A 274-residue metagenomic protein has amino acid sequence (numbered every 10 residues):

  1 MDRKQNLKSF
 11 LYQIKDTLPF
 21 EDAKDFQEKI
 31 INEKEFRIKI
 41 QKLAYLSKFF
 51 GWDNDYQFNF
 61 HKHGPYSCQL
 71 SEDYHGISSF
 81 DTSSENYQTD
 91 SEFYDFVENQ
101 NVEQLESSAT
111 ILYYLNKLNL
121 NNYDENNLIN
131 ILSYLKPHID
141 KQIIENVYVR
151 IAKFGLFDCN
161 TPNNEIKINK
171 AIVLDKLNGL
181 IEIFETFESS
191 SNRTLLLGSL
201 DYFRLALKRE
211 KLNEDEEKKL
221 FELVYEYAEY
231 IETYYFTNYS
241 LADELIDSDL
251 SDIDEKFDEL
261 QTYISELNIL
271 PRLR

Functional and structural regions predicted by a protein language model:
M1-R274: Domain-edge interaction signal
